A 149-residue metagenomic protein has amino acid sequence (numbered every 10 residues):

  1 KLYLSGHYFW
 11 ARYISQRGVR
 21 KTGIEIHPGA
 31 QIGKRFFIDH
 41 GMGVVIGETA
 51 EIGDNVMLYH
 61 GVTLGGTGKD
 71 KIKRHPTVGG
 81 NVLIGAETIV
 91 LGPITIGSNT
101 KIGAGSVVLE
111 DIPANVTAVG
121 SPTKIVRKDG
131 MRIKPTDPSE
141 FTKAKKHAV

Functional and structural regions predicted by a protein language model:
K1-T22, I133-V149: Terminal amphipathic alpha-helical/low-complexity segments used for targeting or macromolecular assembly
T22, H27-P28, G33-K34, D39-E48 (+11 more regions): Left-handed beta-helix
G65, V126-R127, T142: Generic, ordered loop/turn and secondary-structure boundary motif
V116-A118, P122-T136: Conserved beta-strand-loop-alpha-helix hinge in the C-terminal portion of ABC ATPase nucleotide-binding domains
